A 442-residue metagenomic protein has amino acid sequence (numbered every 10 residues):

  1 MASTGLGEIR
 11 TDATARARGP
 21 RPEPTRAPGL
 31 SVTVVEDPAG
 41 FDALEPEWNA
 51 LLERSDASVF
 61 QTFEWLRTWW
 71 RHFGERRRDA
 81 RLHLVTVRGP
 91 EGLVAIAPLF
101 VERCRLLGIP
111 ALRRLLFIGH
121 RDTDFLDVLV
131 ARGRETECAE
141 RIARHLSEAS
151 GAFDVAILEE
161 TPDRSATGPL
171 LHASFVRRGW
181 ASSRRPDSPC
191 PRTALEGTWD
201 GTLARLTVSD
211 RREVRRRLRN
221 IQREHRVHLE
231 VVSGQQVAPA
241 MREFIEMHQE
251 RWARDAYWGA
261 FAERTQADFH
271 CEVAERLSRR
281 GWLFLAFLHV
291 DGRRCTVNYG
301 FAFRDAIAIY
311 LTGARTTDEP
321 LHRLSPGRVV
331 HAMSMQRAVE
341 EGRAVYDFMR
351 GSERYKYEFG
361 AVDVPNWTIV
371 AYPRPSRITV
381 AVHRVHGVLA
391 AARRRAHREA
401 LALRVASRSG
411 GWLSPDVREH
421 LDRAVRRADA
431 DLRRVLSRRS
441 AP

Functional and structural regions predicted by a protein language model:
A2-V34, P38, V101, G168-D200 (+5 more regions): Active-site/acyl-donor-binding loops of N-acyltransferases
S31-L116, L158-C190, A194-H322, R433-P442: A conserved beta-strand-loop-helix scaffold within acyl/acetyltransferase catalytic domains
R121-E135, T312-L324: A short, internal acetyl-CoA/4′-phosphopantetheine-binding micro-motif in the GNAT/acyltransferase core
F125-E160: Internal, well-ordered domain-core segments that constitute the primary functional module of diverse proteins
E135-L146, L321-M335: Conserved acetyl-CoA-binding loop-helix of GNAT-fold acetyltransferases
L146, S150, L277, A338: Hydrophobic pocket-lining residues that define ligand/cofactor binding sites across diverse proteins
G151-E160, A338-M349: Conserved GNAT acetyl-CoA-binding A-motif
G292, G327, H331-S334, A338 (+2 more regions): Hydrophobic, well-ordered secondary-structure elements that form the walls of internal hydrophobic environments
